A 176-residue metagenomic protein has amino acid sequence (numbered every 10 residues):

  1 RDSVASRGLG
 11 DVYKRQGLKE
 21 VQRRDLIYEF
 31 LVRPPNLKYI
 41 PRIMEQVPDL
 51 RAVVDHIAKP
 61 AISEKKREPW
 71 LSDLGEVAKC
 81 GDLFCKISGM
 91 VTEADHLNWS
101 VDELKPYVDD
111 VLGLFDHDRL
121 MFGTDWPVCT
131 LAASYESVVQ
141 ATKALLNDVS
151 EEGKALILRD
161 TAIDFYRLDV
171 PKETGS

Functional and structural regions predicted by a protein language model:
R1, L18, D160: Short glycine-/small-residue-rich flexible loop motifs, especially phosphate/cofactor-binding loops
R1-Y13: Single conserved hydrophobic/aromatic residue that forms the stacking wall/gate of nucleotide- or nucleobase-binding
S3, R51, Q140-K143: A generic, residue-level signal for flexible/boundary positions that often mark functional hotspots
D11-M121, V170-S176: Catalytic pocket-lining loop regions of alpha/beta-barrel enzymes, especially the amidohydrolase/enolase/GH5 lineages
T92, V128-T130: Short, active-site-adjacent cap segments at secondary-structure transitions
D109-D110, L114-M121, T130-S176: Mid-to-C-terminal alpha-helical segments outside catalytic/metal-binding sites
D125: Active-site glycine-centered loops adjacent to acidic/histidine catalytic or metal-binding residues that shape
